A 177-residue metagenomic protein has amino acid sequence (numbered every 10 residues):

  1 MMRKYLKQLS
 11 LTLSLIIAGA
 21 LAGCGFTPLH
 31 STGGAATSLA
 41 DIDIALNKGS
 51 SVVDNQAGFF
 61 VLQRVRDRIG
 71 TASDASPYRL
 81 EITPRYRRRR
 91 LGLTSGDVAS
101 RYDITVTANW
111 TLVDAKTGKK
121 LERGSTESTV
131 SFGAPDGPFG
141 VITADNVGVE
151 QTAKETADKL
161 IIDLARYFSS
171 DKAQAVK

Functional and structural regions predicted by a protein language model:
M2-Q63, I69-G70, S170-K177: A structural "domain/chain start" motif
L6, L11, H30, K119-F132 (+1 more regions): Short secondary-structure transition/capping segments
I17-A22, V53-F60, L80-R89, Y102-D103 (+1 more regions): Short linear motifs at secondary-structure transitions and domain/linker junctions
R68-S73, L112, K116, K159-K172: Sec/Tat-exported extracytoplasmic proteins
A72-S125, T129-V147, K154: Surface-exposed short loop/turn segments
D136, G140-K177: C-terminal/domain-edge helix-coil "capping" segments
